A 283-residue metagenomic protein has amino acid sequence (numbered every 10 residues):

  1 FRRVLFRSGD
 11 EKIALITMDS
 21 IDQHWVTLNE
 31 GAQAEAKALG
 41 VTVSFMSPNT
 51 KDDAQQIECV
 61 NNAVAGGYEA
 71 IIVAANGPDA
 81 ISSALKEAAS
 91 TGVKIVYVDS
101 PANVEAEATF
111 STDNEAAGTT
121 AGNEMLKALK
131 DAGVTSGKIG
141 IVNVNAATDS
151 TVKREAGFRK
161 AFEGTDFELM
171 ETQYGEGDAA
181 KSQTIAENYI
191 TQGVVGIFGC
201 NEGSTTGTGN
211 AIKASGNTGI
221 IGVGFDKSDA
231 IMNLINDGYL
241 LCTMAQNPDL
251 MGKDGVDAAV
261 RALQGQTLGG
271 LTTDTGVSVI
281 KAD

Functional and structural regions predicted by a protein language model:
R2-D283: A residue-level marker of the well-folded mature domains of exported/periplasmic proteins
